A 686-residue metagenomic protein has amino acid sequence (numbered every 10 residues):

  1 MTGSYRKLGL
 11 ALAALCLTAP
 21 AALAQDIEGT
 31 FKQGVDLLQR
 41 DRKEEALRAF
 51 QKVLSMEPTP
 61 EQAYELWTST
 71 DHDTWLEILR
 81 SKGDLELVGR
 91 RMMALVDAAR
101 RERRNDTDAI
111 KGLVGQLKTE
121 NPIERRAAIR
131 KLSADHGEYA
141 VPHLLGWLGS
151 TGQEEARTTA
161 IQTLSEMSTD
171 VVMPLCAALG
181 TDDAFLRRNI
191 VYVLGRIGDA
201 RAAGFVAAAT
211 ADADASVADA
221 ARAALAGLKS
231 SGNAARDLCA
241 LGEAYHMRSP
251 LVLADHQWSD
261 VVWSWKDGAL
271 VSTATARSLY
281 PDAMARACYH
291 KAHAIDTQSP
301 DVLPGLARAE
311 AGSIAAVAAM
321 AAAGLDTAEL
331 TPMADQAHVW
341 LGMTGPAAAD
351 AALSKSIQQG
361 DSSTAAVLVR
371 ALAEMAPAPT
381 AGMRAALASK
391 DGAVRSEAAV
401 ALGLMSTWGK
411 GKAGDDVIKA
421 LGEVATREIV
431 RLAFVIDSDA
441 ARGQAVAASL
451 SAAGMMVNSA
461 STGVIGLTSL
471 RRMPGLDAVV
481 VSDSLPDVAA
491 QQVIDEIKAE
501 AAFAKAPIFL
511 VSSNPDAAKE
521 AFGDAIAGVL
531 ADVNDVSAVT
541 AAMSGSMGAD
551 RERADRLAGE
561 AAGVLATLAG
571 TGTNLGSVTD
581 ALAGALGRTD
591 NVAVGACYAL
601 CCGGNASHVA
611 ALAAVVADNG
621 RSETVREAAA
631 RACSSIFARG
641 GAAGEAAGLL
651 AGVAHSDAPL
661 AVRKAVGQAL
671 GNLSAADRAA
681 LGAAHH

Functional and structural regions predicted by a protein language model:
K32-Q39, R48-K52, E65-S69, M93-R104 (+22 more regions): Structural detector for internal amphipathic alpha-helices that build alpha-solenoid repeat scaffolds
L47-T74, G137-W147, A269-L270, H290-M320: Short, charge-rich amphipathic alpha-helical segments embedded in non-transmembrane helical bundles/solenoids
T59-E65, R104-Q116, G137-G149, T169-G180 (+12 more regions): Amphipathic alpha-helical scaffolding segments comprising HEAT/armadillo-like alpha-solenoid repeats
Q62-L79, A235-R236, A240-K291, G312-A347 (+1 more regions): Short coil/linker segments at helix-helix boundaries
E120-N121, T151-Q153, D182-D183, A213-S216 (+7 more regions): Short inter-helical turns and helix N-cap capping residues of alpha-solenoid HEAT/ARM repeat scaffolds
G454-T462, S469: Short hydrophobic/Thr-rich beta-strand motif most characteristic of the beta2 strand and flanking loop of CheY-like
A478-A499, A504-K505, S512-A517: Conserved phosphotransfer microenvironments
V511-S546: Output/docking surface of receiver
